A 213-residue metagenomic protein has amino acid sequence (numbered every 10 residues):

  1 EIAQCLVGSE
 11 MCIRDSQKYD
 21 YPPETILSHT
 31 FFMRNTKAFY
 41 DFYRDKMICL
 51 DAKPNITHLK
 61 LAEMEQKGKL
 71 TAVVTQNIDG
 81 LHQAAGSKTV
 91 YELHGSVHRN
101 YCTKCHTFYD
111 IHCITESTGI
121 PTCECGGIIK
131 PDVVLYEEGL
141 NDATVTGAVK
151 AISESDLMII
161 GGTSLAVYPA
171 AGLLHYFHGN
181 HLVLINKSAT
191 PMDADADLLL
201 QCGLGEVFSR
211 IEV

Functional and structural regions predicted by a protein language model:
E1-G8, C12-I13: Single conserved hydrophobic/aromatic residue that forms the stacking wall/gate of nucleotide- or nucleobase-binding
A3, A62, T146-V149: Short hydrophobic/charged patches on amphipathic alpha-helices used for structural packing and interfaces
Q17-K37: N-terminal short beta-loop-beta anion/metal-coordinating cradle
M33-T103, P121-E124: Ligand-binding beta-strand-loop-alpha-helix segment within the catalytic cores of soluble metabolic enzymes
I48-K53, V134-L140, I160-T163: Short, flexible loop segments at the rims of nucleotide/cofactor-binding pockets, characterized by
Q76, G95, E138, T163 (+1 more regions): Cofactor-binding loop segments of dinucleotide-utilizing enzymes, especially the Rossmann-like FAD- and NAD(P)+-binding
L81-T146, K150: Cys/His-rich short segments
G147-V213: SIR2/sirtuin-family catalytic core signature
